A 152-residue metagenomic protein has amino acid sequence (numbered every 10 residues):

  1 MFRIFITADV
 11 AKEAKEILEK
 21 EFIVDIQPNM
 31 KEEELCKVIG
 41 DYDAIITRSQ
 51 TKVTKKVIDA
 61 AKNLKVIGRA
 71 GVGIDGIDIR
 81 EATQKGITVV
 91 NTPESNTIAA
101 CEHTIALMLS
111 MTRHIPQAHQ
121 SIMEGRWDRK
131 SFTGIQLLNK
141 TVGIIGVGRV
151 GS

Functional and structural regions predicted by a protein language model:
M1-V90: An N-terminal-biased, well-structured beta-alpha scaffold segment characteristic of Rossmann-like dinucleotide-binding
K85, P93-T141: Phosphate-binding beta-alpha-beta segment of Rossmann-like dinucleotide-binding domains, i.e., the NAD(P)
V147-G148: Glycine-rich Rossmann-fold phosphate-binding loop(s) that bind the pyrophosphate of adenine dinucleotide cofactors
G151-S152: N-terminal Rossmann-fold NAD(P) dinucleotide-binding loop
